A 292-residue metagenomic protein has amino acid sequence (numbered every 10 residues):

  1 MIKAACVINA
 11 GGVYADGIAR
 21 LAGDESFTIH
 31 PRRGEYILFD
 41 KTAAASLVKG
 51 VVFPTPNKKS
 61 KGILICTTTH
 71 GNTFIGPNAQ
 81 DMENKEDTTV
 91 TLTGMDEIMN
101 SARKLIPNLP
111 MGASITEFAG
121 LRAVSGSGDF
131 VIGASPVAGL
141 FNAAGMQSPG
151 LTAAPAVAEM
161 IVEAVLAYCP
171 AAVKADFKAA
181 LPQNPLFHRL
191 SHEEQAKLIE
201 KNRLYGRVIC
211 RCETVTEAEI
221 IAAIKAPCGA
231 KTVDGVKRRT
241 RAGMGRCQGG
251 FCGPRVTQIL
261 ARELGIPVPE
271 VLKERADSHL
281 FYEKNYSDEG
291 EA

Functional and structural regions predicted by a protein language model:
M1-G76, Q80-T89, N100, H188: Flavin-dependent oxidoreductases
G12, L151-P155, E159, G249-G253: Short alpha-helical patches at coil-to-helix transitions and adjacent helical residues in well-structured domains
G17, L21, M160, A164-Y168 (+1 more regions): Active-site catalytic microenvironments for nucleophilic, acid-base chemistry
S60, T69-H70, D81-V208, V215-C228 (+2 more regions): C-terminal catalytic lobe of FAD-dependent flavoproteins
E86, T216-P227, G250-V268: Iron-sulfur (Fe-S) cluster-binding segments and ferredoxin-like electron-carrier domains, especially [2Fe-2S]
C210-C212, C247, C252: Short cysteine clusters
G265-E291: Low-complexity, small/polar and acidic-rich linker and loop segments
